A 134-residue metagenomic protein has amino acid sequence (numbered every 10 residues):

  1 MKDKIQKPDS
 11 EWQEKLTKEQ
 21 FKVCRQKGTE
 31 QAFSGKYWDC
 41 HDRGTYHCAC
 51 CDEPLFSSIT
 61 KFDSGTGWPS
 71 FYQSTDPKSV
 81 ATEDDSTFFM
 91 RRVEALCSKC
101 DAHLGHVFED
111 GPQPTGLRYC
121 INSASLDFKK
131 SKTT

Functional and structural regions predicted by a protein language model:
D3-T134: A short Gly-Trp-Pro
